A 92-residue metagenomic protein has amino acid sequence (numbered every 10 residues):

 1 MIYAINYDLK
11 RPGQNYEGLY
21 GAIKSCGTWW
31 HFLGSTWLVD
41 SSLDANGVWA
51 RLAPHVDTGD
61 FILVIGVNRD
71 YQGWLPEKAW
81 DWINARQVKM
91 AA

Functional and structural regions predicted by a protein language model:
M1-W30, L38-L43: Extended, hydrophobic alpha-helical segments
G18-K24, W49-V56: Short amphipathic alpha-helices in soluble, non-transmembrane regions that often serve as interface/regulatory elements
W37-V39, R69-D70: Short histidine/acidic/glycine/proline-rich micro-motifs that form metal- and phosphate-coordinating active-site loops
N46: RNase H-like, Mg2+-dependent phosphodiesterase core, and more generally RNA phosphate-backbone-engaging helix-loop
V56-A92: C-terminal structural segments of small proteins and small subunits
